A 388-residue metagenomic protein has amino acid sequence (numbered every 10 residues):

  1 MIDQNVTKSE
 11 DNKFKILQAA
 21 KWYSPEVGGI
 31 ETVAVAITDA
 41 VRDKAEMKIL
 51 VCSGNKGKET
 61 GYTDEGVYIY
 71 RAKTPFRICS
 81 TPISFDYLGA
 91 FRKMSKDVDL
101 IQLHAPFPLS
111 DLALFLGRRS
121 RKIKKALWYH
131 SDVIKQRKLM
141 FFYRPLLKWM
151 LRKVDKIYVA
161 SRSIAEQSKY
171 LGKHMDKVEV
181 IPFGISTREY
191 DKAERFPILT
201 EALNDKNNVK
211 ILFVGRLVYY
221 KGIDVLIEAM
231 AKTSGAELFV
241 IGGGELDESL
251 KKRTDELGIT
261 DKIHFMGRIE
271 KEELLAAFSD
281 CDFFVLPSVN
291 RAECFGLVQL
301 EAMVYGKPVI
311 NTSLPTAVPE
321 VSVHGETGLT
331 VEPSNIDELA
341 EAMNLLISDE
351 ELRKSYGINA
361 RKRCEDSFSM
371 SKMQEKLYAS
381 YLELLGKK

Functional and structural regions predicted by a protein language model:
T32, A36, V209-K232, A236 (+4 more regions): A conserved mid-protein helix/loop that constitutes part of the nucleotide-sugar donor-binding site
G57, D86, L100-K122, L127-Y129 (+1 more regions): An aromatic- and histidine-rich active-site surface loop
R152-Y190: A short, active-site helix/loop in glycosyltransferases that binds the activated sugar's phosphate group
K251-I269: Nucleotide-activated donor-binding/catalytic signature segment of Leloir-type glycosyltransferases, i.e., the conserved
R268-I269, A276-C281: Short alpha-helical donor nucleotide-sugar binding micro-motif in glycosyltransferases
S279-C294, K307: Acidic donor-binding loop of glycosyltransferase active sites
P308-T312, S322: Short hydrophobic beta-strand element within catalytic cores of glycosyltransferases and related nucleotide-activated
V323-G325, L329-I336, M343-E351: Conserved acidic donor-binding segment of nucleotide-sugar-dependent glycosyltransferases
